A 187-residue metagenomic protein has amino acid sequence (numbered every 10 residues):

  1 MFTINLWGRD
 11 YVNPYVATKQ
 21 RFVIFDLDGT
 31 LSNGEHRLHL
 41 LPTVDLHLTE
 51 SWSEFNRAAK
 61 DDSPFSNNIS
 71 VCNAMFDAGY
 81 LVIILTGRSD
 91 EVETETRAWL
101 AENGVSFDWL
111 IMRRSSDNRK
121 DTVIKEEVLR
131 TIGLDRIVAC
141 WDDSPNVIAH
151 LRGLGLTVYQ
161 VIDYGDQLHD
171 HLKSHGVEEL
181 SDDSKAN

Functional and structural regions predicted by a protein language model:
M1-L27, E35-P42, L180-N187: Non-catalytic pre-domain segments flanking phosphatase-related domains
P42-V44, T49-I83, D90-R97: Short, acidic loop-to-helix structural element flanking the phosphoryl-transfer center in phosphate-processing enzymes
C72-F76, R130, R152: Surface-exposed amphipathic alpha-helices with a cationic face
D90-V138, V147-I148: Substrate-recognition "cap/lid" segment bordering the active-site pocket of phosphatases
E102-R114, H171-A186: Structural recognition of alpha->loop->beta junctions
L129, D135-S181: Acidic, Mg2+-coordinating phosphoryl-transfer loop and its flanking beta/alpha structural elements, shared across
